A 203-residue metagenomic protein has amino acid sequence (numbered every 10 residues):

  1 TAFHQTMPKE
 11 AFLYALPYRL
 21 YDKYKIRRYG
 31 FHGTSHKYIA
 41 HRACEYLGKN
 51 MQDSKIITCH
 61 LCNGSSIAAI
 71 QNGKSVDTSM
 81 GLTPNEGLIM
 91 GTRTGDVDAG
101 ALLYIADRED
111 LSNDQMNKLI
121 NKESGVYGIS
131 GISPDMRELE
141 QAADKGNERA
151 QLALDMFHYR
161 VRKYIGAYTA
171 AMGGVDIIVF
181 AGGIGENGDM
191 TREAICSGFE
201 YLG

Functional and structural regions predicted by a protein language model:
T1-A2: Hydrophobic alpha-helical hairpins/lids featuring a short glycine-rich hinge
Q5-A106: Glycine-rich phosphate-binding loop of actin/hexokinase-like ATP-binding domains
I39-R42, Y46, L152-G173: Phosphate/ATP-binding catalytic cores across multiple sugar-kinase/actin-like superfamilies, primarily ASKHA
D53-C59, D114-E123, I177-V179: Beta-strand segments within the central parallel beta-sheet cores of soluble alpha/beta enzyme folds
C62, D176-A194, G198: Glycine-rich phosphate-binding loops at beta-strand->alpha-helix junctions
E109-A153: A mobile "lid/hinge" subdomain adjacent to the ATP/sugar-phosphate binding pocket shared across diverse ATP-dependent
